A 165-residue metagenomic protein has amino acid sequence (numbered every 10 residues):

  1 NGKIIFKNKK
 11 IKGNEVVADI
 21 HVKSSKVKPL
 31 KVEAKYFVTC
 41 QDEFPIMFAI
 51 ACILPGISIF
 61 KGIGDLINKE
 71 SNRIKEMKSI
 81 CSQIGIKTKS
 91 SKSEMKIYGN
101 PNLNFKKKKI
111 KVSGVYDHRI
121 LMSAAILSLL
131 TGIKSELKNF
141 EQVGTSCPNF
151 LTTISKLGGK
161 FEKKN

Functional and structural regions predicted by a protein language model:
N1, F37-I59, R73-K89, V115-S135 (+1 more regions): Proline/glycine-anchored alpha-helix kink/cap motifs
N1-F37, I84-Y116, L157-N165: Self-splicing inteins and homing endonuclease
G13-E15, D42, E70, C147: Alpha-helix N-cap/helix-start motif
V17-V22, I46-I53, I97-L103, L127-E141: Hydrophobic transmembrane alpha-helix bundles
E33-F37, I63-L66, I110-V115, E136-G144: Short, recurring structural edge motifs at helix starts
K35, G62-S71, M77, E94-N100 (+1 more regions): A short beta-alpha structural unit
C52-I53, S91-K92, V143-T145: Short C-terminal domain-edge/linker segments immediately following a structured domain
K69, Y98, F105-K107, I120-A124 (+1 more regions): Short active-site-adjacent structural elements
